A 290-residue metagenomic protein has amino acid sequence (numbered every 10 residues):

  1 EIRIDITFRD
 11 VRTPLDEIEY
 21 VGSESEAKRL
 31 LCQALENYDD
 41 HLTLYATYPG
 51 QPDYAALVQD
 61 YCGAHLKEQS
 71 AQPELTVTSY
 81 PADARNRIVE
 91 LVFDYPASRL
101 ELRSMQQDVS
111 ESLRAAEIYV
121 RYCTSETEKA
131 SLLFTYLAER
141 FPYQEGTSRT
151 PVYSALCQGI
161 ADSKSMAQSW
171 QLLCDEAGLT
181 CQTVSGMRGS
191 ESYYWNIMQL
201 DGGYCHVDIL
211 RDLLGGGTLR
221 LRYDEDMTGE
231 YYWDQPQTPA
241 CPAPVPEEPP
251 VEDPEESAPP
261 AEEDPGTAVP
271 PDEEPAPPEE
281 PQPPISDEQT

Functional and structural regions predicted by a protein language model:
E1-T124, W233-T290: N-terminal accessory/pre-domain segments preceding catalytic cores
N86-I88, E128, G202: Sequence-level motif detector for i,i+2 pairs with an aromatic at +2
E101-A155: Secondary-structure boundary elements
L133, L137, C174, V251: Conserved hydrophobic/aromatic pocket- or pore-lining residues that grip, position, or stack substrates in active sites
F141-Y143, M227-E230, P236: Short glycine-aromatic motifs
T150-A155, L221-D226, P270: Short, solvent-exposed coil/turn linker segments
A155-K164: Periplasmic OmpA-like peptidoglycan-binding domain that tethers envelope proteins to the cell wall
S165-E230: Hydrophobic/aromatic-rich core segments of domains that either
